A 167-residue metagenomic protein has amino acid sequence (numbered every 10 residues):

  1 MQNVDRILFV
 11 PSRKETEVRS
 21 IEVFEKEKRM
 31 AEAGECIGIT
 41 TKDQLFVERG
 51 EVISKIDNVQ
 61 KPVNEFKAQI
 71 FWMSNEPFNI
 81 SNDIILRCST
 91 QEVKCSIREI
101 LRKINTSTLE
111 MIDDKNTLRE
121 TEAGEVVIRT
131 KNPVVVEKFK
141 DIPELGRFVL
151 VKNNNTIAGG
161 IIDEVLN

Functional and structural regions predicted by a protein language model:
M1-N167: C-terminal effector/interaction modules appended to NTPase cores
